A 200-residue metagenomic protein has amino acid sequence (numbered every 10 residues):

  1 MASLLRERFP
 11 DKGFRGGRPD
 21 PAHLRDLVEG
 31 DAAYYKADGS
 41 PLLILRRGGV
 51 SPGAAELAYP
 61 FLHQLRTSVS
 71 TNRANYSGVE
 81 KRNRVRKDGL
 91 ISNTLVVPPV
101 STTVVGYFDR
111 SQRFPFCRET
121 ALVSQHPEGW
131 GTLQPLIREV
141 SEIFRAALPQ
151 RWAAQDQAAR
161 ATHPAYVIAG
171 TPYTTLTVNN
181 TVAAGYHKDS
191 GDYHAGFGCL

Functional and structural regions predicted by a protein language model:
M1-C199: Fe(II)/2-oxoglutarate oxygenase catalytic core
